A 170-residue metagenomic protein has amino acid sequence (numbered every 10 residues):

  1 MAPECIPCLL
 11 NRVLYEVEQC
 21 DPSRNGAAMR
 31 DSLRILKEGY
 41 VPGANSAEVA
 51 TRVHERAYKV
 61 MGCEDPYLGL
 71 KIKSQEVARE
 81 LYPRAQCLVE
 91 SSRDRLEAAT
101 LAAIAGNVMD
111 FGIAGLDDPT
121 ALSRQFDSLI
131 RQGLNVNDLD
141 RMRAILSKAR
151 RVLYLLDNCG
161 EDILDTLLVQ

Functional and structural regions predicted by a protein language model:
M1-A149: Electropositive, gly/pro-rich neighborhoods at or near active sites that engage anionic ligands
L156: Short beta-strand/turn micro-motifs composed of small residues that flank or help shape donor/cofactor-binding pockets
C159-Q170: Histidine-anchored nucleotide/phosphate-binding helix
